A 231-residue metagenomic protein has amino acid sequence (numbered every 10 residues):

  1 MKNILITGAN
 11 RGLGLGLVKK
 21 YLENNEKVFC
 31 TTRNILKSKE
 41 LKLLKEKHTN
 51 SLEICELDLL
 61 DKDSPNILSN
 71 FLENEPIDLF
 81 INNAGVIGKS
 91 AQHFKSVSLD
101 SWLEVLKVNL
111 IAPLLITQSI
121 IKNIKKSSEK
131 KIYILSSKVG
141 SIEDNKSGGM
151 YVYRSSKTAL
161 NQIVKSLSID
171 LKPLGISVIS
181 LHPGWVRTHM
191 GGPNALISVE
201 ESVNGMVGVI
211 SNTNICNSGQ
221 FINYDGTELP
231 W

Functional and structural regions predicted by a protein language model:
T7, I77-G85, N109, I134 (+1 more regions): Rossmann-fold scaffold of SDR-type NAD(P)-dependent oxidoreductases
N10-K20: N-terminal Rossmann NAD(P)H-binding glycine-rich loop of SDR-like oxidoreductase domains
L22-E40: Conserved glycine-rich Rossmann-like NAD(P)H-binding loop of the short-chain dehydrogenase/reductase
K45-D63: Rossmann-fold cofactor-recognition segment
L59-E75: Conserved Rossmann-fold cofactor-binding substructure of NAD(P)-dependent oxidoreductases
V86, S90-L106, I111, L115 (+2 more regions): Catalytic loop of short-chain dehydrogenase/reductase
S180-L181, G192-W231: C-terminal helical subdomain
P183-H189: Short, flexible catalytic-loop segment of classical short-chain dehydrogenase/reductase
